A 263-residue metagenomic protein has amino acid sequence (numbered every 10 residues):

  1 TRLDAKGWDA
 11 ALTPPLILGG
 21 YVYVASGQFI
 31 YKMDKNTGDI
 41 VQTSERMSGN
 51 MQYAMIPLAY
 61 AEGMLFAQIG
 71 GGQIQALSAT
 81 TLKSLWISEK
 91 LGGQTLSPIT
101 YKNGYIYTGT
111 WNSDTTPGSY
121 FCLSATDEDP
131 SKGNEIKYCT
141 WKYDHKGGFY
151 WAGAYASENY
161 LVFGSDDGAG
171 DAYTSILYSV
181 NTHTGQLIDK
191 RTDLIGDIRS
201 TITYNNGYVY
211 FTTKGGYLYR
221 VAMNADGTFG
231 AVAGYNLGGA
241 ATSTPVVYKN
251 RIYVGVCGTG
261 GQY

Functional and structural regions predicted by a protein language model:
T1-L12, L16-Y263: Extracytoplasmic/lumenal domain signature
